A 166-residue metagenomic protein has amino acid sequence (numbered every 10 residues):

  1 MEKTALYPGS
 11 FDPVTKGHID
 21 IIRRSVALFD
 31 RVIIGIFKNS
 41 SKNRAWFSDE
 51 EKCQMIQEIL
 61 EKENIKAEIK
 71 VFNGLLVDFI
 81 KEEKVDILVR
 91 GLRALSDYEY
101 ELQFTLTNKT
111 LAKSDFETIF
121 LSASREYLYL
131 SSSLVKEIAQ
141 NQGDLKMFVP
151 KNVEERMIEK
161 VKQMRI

Functional and structural regions predicted by a protein language model:
M1-I166: Nucleotidyltransferase catalytic core that binds NTPs
